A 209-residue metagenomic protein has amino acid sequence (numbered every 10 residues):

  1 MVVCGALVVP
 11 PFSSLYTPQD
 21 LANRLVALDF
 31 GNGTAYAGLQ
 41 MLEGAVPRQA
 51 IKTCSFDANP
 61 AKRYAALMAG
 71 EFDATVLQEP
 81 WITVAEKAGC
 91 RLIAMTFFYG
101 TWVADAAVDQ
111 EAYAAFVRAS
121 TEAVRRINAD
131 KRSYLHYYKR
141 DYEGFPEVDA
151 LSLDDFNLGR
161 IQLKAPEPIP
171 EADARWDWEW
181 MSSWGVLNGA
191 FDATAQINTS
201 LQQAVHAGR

Functional and structural regions predicted by a protein language model:
M1-F56, D73-V76, I93-T96: Short, glycine-/small- and polar/acidic-enriched structural segments that line small-molecule recognition paths
S13-L15, N32, D73, V108 (+3 more regions): Residues that cap or initiate secondary-structure elements
M41, V84, W180-M181: Residues within well-ordered alpha helices
T53-Y142: Pocket-lining segment of extracytoplasmic ligand-binding domains
Q110-N188: Secondary-structure end/capping motifs
W178-R209: Conserved C-terminal helix/tail region of periplasmic/extracytoplasmic solute-binding proteins
